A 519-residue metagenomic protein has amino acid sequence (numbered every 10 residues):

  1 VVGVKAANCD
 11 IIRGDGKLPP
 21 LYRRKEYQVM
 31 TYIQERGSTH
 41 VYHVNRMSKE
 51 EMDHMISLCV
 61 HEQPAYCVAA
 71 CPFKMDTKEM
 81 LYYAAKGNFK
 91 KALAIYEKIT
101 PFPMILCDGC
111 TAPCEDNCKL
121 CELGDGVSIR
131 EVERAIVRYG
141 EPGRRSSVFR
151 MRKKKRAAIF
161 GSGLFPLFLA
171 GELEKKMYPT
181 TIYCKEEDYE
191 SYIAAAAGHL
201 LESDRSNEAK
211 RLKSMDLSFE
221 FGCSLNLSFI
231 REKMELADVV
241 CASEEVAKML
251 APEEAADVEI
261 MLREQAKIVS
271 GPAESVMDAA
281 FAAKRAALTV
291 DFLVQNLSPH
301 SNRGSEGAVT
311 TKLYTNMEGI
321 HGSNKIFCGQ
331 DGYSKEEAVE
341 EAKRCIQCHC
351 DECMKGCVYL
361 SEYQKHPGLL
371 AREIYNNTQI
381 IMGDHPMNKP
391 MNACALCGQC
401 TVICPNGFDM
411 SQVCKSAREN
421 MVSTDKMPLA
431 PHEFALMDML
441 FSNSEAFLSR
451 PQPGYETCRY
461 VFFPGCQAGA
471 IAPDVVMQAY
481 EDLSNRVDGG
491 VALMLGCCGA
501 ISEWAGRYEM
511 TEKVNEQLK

Functional and structural regions predicted by a protein language model:
V1-A6, Q28, D238: Detector for intrinsically disordered, low-structure N-terminal pre-sequences
G3, D15-G16: Intrinsic, low-complexity polybasic segments
K5, D10-I12, S218, K325 (+2 more regions): Compositionally biased, low-complexity repeat tracts
C9-G14, L21-R150, R156, K210 (+1 more regions): Ferredoxin-type iron-sulfur electron-transfer modules and their immediate structural context
A65-V68, K78-D238, Q364-K519: Iron-sulfur-cluster electron-transfer modules
